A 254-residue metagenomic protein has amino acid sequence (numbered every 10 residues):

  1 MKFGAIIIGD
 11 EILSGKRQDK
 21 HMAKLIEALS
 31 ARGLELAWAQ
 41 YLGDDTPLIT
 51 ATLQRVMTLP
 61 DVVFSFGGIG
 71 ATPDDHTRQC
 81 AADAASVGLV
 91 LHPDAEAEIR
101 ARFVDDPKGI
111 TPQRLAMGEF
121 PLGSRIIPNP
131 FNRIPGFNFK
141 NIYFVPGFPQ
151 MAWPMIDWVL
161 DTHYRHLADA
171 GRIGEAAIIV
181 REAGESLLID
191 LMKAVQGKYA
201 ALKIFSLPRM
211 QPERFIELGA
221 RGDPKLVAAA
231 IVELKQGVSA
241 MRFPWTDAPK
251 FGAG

Functional and structural regions predicted by a protein language model:
M1-A39, D44, A228, V232: Glycine-rich phosphate/diphosphate-binding loop of Rossmann-like nucleotide-binding domains
I8-D10, S65-P73, P146, R221-D223: Glycine-rich beta-strand-to-loop/alpha-helix junction loops that act as flexible
I26-A84, V90, V104: N-terminal small/polar loop signature for handling phosphorylated ligands or for N-terminal nucleophile
S30-E35, T58, S86-V87, A101-K108 (+6 more regions): Generic secondary-structure signature for well-ordered alpha-helical cores
Y41-D44, D94, L115, A183: Short beta->alpha linker loops
L48-A51, D75-L167: Proline/glycine-rich low-complexity loops and linkers
N141-G237: An accessory alpha-helical subdomain
I204, G237-G254: Conserved short beta-strand edge segments in small beta-sheet-based binding/regulatory domains
